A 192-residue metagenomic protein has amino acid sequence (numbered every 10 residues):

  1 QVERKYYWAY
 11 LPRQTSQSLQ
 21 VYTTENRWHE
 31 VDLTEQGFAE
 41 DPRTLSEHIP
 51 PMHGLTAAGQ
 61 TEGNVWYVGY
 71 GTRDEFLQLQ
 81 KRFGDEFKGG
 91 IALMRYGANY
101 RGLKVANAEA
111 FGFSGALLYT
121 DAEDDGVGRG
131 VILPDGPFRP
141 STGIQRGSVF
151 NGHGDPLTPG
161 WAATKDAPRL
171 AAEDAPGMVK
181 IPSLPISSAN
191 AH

Functional and structural regions predicted by a protein language model:
Q1-K88, A122, R139-I144: Noncatalytic luminal/extracellular "stalk/propeptide" segments of secretory-pathway proteins
V2, A9-L11, T15-E25, N107-P140 (+1 more regions): Internal hydrophobic scaffold segments of catalytic domains
F38-P42, R95-Y96, K165: Short, charged, low-hydrophobicity "junction" segments
P51-T56, I91-A98, G102-V105, P176-L184: Second-shell loop/turn segments in exported
T61, N99, L103, A189: Conserved active-site and cofactor/substrate-binding residues in soluble primary-metabolism enzymes
W66-G136: A conserved hydrophobic secondary-structure block that centers on an alpha-helix together with its immediately flanking
F138-H192: Long, well-ordered, tryptophan-enriched scaffold segments
